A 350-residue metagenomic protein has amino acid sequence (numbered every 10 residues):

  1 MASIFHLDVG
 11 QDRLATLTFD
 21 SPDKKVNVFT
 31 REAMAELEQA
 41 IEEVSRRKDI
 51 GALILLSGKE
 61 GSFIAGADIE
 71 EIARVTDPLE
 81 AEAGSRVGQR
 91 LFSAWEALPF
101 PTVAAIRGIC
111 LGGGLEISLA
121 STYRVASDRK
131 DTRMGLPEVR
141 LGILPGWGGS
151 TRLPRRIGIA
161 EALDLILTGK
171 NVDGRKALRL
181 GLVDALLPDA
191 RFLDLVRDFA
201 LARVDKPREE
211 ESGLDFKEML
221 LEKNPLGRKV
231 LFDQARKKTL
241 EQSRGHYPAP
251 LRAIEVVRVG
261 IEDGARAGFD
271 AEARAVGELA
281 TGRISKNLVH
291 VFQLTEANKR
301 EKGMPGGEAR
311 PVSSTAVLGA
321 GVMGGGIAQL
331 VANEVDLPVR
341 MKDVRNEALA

Functional and structural regions predicted by a protein language model:
M1-D20, K25, E116-L119, A160-A275 (+3 more regions): Amphipathic alpha-helical segments at domain termini/boundaries
M1-L56, S93: Conserved CoA-thioester-binding segment of acyl-CoA-metabolizing enzymes
S57-L91, C110, R140-G142: Glycine- (often His-adjacent) and acidic-residue-rich active-site loop that binds/positions the CoA thioester
G58, Q89, S93-L141, P145 (+2 more regions): Glycine-rich beta-to-alpha active-site loop
G149-A160: Hydrophobic, secondary-structure "cap" segments at the distal end of domains
L201, G277-K286: Long amphipathic alpha-helix in the N-terminal Rossmann-like dinucleotide-binding domain of NAD(P)-dependent
E308-A350: Phosphate-binding active sites in nucleotide-utilizing proteins
